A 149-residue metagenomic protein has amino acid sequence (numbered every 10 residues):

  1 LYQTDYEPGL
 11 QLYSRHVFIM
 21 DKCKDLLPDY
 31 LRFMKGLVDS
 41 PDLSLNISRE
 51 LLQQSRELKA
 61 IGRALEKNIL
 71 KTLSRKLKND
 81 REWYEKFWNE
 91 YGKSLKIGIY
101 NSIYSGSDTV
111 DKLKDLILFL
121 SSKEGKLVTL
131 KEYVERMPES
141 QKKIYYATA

Functional and structural regions predicted by a protein language model:
L1-A149: Conserved GHKL (Bergerat-fold) ATPase module
